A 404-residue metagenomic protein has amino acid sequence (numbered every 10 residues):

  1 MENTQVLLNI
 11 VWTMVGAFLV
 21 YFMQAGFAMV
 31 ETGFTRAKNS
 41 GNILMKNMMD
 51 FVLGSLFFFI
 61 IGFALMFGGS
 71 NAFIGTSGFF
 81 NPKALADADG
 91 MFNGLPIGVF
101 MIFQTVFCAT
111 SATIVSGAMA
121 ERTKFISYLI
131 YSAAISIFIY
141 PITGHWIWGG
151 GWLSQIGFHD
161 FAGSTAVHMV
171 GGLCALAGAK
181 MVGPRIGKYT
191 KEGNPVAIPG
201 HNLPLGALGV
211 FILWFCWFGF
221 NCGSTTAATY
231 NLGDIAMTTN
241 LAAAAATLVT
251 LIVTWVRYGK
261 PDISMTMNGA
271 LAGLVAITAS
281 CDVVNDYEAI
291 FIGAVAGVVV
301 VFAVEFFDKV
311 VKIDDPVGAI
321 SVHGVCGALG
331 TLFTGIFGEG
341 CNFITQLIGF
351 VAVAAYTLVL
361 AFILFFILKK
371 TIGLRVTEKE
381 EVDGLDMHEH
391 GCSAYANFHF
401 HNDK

Functional and structural regions predicted by a protein language model:
M1-K404: Hydrophobic alpha-helical transmembrane bundles of multi-pass membrane proteins
